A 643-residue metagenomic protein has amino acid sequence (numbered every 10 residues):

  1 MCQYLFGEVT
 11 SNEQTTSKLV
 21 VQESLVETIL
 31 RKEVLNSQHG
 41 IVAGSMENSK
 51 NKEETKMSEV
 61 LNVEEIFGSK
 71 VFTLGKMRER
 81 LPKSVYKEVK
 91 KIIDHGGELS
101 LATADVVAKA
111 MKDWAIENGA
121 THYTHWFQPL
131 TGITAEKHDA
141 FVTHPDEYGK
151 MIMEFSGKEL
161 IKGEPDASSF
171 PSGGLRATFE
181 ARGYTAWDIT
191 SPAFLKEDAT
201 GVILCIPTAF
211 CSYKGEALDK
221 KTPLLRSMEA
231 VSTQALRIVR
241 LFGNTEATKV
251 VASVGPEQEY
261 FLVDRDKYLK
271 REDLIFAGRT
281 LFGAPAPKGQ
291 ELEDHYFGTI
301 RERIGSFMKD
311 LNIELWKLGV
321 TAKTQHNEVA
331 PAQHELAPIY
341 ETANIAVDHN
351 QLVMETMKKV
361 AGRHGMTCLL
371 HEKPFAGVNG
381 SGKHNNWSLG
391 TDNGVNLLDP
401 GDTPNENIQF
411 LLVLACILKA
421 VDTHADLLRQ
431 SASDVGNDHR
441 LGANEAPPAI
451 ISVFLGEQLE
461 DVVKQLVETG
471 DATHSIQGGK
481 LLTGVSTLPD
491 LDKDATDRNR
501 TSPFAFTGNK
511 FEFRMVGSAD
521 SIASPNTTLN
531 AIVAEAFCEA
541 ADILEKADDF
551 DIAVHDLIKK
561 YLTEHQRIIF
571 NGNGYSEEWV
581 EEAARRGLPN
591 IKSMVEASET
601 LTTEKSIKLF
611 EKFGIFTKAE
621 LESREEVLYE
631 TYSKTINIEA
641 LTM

Functional and structural regions predicted by a protein language model:
V9, Q14-T16, V20, L25 (+1 more regions): Intrinsically disordered, low-complexity segments enriched in serine/proline and basic residues
R31-K56: Short, Lys/Arg-enriched N-terminal segments with co-localized hydrophobic residues within the first ~10-30 amino acids
G44, K56-V60, T178-Y184, P192 (+1 more regions): N-terminal hydrophobic targeting/anchoring segments and the immediately downstream early-domain regions of hydrolases
N51, E65-A181: Active-site core of metal-dependent hydrolases
N62-T73, I92-D94, G215, P287-Y296: Gly-rich Lys/Arg/Thr-decorated short loops/hinges at beta-loop-alpha junctions or inter-strand turns that position
L175-A181, L628-M643: Short, intrinsically disordered, charge-balanced linker/junction segments flanking boundaries in proteins
R182-L370, N379-G382, L389-E625: Glycine-rich, acidic/polar active-site loops that bind/position phosphate-bearing ligands
